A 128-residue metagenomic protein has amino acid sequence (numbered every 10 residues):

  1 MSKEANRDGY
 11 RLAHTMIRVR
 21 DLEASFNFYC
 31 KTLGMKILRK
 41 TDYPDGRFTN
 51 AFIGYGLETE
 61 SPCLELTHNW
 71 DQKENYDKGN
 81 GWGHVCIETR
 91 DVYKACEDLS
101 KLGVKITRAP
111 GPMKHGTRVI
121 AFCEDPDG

Functional and structural regions predicted by a protein language model:
M1-R7: Basic/polar N-terminal segments that are highly enriched at the extreme N-terminus, encompassing both cleavable
A5, D42, N50, N75-D77 (+1 more regions): Compositionally biased, low-complexity repeat tracts
R7-Y10, M16-S61, K101: Core segments of cupin and vicinal oxygen chelate
D21-E23, N69-D127: Vicinal oxygen chelate
